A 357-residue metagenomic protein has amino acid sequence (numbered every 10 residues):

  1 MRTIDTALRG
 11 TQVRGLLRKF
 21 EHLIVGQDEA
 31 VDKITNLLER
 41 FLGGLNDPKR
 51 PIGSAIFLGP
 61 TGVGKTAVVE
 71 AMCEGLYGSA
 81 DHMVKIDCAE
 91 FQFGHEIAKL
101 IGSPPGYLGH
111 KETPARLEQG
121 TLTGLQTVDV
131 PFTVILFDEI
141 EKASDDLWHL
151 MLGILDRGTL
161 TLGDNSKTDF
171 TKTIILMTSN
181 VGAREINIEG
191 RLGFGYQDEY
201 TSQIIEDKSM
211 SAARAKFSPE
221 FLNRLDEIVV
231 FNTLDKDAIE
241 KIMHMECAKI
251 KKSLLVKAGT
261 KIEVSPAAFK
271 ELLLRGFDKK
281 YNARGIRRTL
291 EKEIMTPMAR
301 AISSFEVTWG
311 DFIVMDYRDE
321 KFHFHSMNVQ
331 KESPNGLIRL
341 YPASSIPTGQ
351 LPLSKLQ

Functional and structural regions predicted by a protein language model:
M1-Q357: AAA+ P-loop NTPase nucleotide-binding core of proteostasis motors
